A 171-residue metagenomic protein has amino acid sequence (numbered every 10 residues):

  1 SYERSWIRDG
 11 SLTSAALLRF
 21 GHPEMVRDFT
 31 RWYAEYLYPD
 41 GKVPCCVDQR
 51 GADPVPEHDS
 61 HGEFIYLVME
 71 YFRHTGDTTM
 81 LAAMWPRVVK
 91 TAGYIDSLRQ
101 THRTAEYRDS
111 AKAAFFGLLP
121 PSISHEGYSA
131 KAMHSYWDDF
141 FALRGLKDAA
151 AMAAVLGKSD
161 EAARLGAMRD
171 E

Functional and structural regions predicted by a protein language model:
E3-F115, S135-L146: Aromatic-rich carbohydrate-recognition surfaces in CAZymes
G21, G117-L118, G157-K158: Glycine-centered secondary-structure boundary/capping sites
Y71-A83, A149-A167: Inter-helical turn/loop segments and adjacent helix faces that build the functional surface of alpha-helical bundle
G117-G127: A short, charged helix-loop
E126-A132, D138: Acidic/histidine-rich catalytic neighborhood
D170-E171: Long, repeat-rich segments with strong aromatic
